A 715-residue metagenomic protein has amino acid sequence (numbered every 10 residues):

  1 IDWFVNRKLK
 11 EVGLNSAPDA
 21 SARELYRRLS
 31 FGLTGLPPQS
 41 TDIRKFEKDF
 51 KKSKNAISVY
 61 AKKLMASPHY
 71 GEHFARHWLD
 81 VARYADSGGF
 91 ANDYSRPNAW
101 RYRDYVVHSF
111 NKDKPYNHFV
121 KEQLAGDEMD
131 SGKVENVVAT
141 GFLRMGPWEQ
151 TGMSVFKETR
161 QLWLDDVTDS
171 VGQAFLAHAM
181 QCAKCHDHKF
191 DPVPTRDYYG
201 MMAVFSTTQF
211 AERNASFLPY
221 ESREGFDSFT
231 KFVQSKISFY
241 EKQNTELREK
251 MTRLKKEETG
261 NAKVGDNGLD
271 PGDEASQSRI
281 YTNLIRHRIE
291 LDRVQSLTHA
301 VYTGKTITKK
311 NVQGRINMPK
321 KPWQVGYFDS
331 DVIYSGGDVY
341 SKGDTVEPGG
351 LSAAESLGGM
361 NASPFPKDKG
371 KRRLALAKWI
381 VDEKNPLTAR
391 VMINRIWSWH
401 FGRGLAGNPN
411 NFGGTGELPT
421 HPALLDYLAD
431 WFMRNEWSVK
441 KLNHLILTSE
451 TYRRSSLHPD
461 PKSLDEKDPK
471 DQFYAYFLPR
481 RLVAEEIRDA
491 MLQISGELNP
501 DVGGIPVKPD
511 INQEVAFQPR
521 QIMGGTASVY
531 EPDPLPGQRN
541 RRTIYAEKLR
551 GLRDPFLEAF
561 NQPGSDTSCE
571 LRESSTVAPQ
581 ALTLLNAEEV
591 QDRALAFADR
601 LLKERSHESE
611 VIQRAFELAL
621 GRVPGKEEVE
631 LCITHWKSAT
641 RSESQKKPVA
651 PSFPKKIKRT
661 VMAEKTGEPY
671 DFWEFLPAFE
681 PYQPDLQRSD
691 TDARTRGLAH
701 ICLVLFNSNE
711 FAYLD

Functional and structural regions predicted by a protein language model:
I1-R28, G32-H69, R83-S131, P192 (+8 more regions): Primarily short, surface-exposed interaction patches in extracytoplasmic proteins
E72-A75: Amphipathic alpha-helical scaffolding segments comprising HEAT/armadillo-like alpha-solenoid repeats
E128-E241, L557, C569: Sequence context surrounding c-type heme c attachment/ligation sites in exported
R196, R539-T543, D554-L557, T576-P579 (+1 more regions): Active-site lining segments that contact anionic ligands and/or coordinate catalytic metals
R550, L557-S568: A structural supersecondary motif
I701: Globin-like tetrapyrrole-binding proteins
